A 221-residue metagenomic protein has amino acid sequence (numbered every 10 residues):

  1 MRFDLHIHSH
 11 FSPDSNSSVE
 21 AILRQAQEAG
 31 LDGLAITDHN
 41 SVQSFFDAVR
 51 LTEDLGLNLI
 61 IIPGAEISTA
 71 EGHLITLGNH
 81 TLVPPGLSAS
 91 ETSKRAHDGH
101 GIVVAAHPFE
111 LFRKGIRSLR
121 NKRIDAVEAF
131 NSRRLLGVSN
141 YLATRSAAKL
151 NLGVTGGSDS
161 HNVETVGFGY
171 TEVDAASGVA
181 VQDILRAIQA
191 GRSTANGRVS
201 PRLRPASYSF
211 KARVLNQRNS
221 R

Functional and structural regions predicted by a protein language model:
M1-S15, V19, L23-R24, Q43-V49 (+5 more regions): Charged catalytic cores and adjacent phosphate/nucleic-acid-binding surfaces used for phosphate/nucleic-acid chemistry
I22-S41, I102-V104: Divalent metal-dependent hydrolysis catalytic cores, especially in the metallo-beta-lactamase
A35, I61-P63, V104, A126: Structural recognition of the beta-strand scaffold that forms the well-ordered cores of secreted hydrolase catalytic
L87-T92: Phosphate-binding/switch loop-helix module in NTP-utilizing enzymes
V104-F112: Aromatic-lined carbohydrate-recognition surfaces of secreted/lumenal glycan-active proteins
